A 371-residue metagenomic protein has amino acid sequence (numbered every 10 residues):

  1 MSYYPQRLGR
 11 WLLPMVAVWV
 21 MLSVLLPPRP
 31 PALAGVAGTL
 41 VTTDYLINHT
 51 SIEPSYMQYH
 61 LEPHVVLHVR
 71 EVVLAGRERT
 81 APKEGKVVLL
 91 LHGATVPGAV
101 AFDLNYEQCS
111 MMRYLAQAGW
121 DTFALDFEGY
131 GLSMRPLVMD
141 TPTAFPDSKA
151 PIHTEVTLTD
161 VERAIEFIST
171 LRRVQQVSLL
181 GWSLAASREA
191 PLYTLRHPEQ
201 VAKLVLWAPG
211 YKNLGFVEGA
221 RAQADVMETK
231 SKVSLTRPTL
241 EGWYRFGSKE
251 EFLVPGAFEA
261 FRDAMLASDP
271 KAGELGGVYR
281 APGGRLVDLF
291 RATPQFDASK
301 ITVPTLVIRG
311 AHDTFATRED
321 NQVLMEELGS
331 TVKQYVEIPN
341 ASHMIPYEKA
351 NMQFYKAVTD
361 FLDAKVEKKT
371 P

Functional and structural regions predicted by a protein language model:
L33-K83: N-terminal cap/lid segment of alpha/beta-hydrolase-fold proteins
G76-A124: Short, surface-exposed "cap/lid" segments of acyl-processing enzymes
F145-S148, V156-Q176: Conserved acidic catalytic loop of the alpha/beta-hydrolase fold
A186-P198, L204: Short glycine-enriched nucleophile-adjacent loop and the immediately C-terminal alpha-helix near the catalytic center
V205-L214: Active-site nucleophile loop of the alpha/beta-hydrolase fold
G215-I308: Alpha/beta-hydrolase
T314-D320: Conserved alpha/beta-hydrolase "acid-adjacent" motif
A341-M352: Catalytic histidine-centered segment of alpha/beta-hydrolase-like enzymes
